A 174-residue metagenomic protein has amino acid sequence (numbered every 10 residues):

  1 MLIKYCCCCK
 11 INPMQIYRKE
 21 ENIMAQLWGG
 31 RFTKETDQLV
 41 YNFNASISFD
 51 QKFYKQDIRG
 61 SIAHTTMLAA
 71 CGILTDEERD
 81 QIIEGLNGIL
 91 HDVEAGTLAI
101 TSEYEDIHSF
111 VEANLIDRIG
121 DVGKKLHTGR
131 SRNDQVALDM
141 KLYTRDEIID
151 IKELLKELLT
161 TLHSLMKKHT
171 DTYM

Functional and structural regions predicted by a protein language model:
M1-K4, K168: Short intrinsically disordered, low-complexity coil segments enriched in acidic
I3-Y5, K10-I16, E20: Short, positively charged and aromatic/hydrophobic N-terminal segments
I23-M174: A helix-coil-helix interface module used to build multimeric assemblies and to scaffold catalytic/cofactor sites
